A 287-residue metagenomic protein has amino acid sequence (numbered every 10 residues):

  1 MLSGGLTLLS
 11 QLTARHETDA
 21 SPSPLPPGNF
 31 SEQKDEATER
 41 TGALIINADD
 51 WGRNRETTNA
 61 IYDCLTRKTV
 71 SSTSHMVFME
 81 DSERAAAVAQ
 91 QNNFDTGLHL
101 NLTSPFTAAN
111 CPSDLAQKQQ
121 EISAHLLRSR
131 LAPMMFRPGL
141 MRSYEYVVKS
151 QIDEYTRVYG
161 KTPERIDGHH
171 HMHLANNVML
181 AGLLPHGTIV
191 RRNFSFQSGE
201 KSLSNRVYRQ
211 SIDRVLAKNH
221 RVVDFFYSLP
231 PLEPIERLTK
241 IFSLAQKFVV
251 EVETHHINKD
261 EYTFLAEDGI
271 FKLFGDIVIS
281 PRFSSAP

Functional and structural regions predicted by a protein language model:
M1-I45, R55-R165, H173-P287: Terminal accessory/targeting
A48-G52: DG-centered beta-turn motif at the end of beta-strands
